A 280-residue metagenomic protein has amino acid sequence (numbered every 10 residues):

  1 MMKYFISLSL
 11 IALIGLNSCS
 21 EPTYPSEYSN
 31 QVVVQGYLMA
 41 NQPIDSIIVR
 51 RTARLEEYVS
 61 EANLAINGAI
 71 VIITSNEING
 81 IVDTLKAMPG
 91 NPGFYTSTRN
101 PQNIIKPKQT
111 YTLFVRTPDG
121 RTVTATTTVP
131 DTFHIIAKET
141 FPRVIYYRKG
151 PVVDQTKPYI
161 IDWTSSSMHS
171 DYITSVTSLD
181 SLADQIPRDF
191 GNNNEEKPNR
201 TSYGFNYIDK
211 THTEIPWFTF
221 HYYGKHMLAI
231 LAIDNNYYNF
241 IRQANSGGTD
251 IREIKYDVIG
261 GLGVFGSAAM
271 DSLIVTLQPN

Functional and structural regions predicted by a protein language model:
M1-N17: Sec-dependent bacterial lipoprotein signal peptides
C19-N280: A sequence/structural signal for flexible, mid-protein segments enriched in small/helix-disrupting residues
